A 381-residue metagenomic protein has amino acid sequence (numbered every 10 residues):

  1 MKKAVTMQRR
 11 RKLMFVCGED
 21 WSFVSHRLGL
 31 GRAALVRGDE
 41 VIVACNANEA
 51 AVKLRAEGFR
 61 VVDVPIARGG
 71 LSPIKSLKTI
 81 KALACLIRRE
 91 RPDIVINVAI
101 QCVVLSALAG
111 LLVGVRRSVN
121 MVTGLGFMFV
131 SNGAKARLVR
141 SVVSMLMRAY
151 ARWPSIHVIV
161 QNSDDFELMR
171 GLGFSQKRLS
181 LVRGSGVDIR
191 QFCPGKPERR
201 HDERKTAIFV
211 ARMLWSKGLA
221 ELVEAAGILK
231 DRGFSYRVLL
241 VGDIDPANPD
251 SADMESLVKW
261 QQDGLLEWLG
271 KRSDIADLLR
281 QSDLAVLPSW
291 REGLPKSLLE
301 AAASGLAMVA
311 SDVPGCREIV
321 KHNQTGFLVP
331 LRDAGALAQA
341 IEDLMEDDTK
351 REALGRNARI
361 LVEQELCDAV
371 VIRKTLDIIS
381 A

Functional and structural regions predicted by a protein language model:
V24-G29, K205, F209-I228, V238 (+1 more regions): A conserved mid-protein helix/loop that constitutes part of the nucleotide-sugar donor-binding site
C45-E49, V187, V210, R237-A252: Glycosyltransferase donor-sugar binding loop
V62-D63, R140, S144-G195, D202 (+1 more regions): Donor nucleotide-sugar binding/catalytic pocket of nucleotide-sugar-dependent glycosyltransferases
N97-V103, V122: Short His-centered aromatic/hydrophobic patch
K271, W290: Aromatic "clamp/platform" in nucleotide-sugar-dependent glycosyltransferases that forms part of the donor/acceptor
A307-A310, V320: Short hydrophobic beta-strand element within catalytic cores of glycosyltransferases and related nucleotide-activated
K321-N323, F327-A334, D343-D348: Conserved acidic donor-binding segment of nucleotide-sugar-dependent glycosyltransferases
A336, D343, K350-E365, V371-D377: A short, well-ordered alpha-helix in the C-terminal region of glycosyltransferases
